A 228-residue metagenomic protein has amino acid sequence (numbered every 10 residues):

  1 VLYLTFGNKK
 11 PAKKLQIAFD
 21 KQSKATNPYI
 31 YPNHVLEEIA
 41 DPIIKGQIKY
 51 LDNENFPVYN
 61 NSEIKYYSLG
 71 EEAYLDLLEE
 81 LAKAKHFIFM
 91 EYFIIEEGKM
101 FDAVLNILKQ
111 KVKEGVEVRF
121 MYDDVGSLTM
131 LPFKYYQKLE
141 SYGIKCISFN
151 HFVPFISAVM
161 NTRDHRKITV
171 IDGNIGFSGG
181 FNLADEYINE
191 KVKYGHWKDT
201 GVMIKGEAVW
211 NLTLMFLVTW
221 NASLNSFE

Functional and structural regions predicted by a protein language model:
V1-E228: N-terminal localization/anchoring segments of enzymes in phospholipid and broader phosphate metabolism
